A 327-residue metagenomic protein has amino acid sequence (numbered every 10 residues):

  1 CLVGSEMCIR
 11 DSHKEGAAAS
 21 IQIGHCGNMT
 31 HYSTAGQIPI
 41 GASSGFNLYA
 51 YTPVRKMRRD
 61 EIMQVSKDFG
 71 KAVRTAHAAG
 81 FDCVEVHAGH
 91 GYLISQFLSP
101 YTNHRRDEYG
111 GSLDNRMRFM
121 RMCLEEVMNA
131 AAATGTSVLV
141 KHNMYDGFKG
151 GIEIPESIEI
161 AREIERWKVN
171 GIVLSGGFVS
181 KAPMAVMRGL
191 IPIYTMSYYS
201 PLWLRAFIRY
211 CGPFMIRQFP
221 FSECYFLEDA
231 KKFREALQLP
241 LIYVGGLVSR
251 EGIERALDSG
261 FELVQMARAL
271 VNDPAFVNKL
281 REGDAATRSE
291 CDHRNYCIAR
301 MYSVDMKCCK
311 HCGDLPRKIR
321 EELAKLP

Functional and structural regions predicted by a protein language model:
C1-I9: Single conserved hydrophobic/aromatic residue that forms the stacking wall/gate of nucleotide- or nucleobase-binding
A18, G24-F81: Non-globular sequence segments
Y32-M57, Q96-N115, I191-M215: Aromatic- and acidic-residue-enriched carbohydrate-binding clefts of CAZyme catalytic domains
P155, A161, L247-E262, M266: Catalytic cores of alpha/beta
E163, W167-E235, L239: Glycine/Thr-rich beta-alpha phosphate-binding loop at enzyme active sites
G171, G246, S259-K279: Glycine-rich phosphate-binding active-site loops on the catalytic face of alpha/beta enzymes
K181-M196, V271-S289: C-terminal helical cap(s) of enzyme catalytic domains, especially alpha/beta-barrels
L280-P327: Cysteine-cluster motifs in flexible loop/terminal segments that predominantly coordinate metals
